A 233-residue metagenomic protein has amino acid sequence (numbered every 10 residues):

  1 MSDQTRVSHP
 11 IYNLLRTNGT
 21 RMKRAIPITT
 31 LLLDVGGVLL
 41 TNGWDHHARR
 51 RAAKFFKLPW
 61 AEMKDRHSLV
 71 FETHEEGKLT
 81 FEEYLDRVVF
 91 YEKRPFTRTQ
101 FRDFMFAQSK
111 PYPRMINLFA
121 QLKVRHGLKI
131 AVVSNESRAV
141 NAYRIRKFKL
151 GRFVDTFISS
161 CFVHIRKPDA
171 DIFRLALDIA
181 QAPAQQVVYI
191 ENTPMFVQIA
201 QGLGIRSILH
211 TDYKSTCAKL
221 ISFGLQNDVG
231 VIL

Functional and structural regions predicted by a protein language model:
D3, H9-N13: Intrinsic-disorder-associated, low-complexity terminal segments enriched in Asp/Asn/His/Tyr and depleted of Lys/Arg
Y12-N18, M22-I28, L33, S137-L233: Asp-based, Mg2+/Mn2+-dependent phosphohydrolase catalytic module
K23-R66, Y91: Active-site neighborhood of HAD-like aspartate-dependent phosphohydrolases
I26, F90, T99-A131, A142 (+1 more regions): Short, acidic loop-to-helix structural element flanking the phosphoryl-transfer center in phosphate-processing enzymes
D34-G37, G77, L122, V132 (+2 more regions): Generic structural signal for small/hydrophobic residues in well-ordered secondary structure, especially within
F56-H67, K93-D103, L225-I232: Short, surface-exposed acidic
E72-R102: A metal-dependent, Asp-based hydrolase signature
